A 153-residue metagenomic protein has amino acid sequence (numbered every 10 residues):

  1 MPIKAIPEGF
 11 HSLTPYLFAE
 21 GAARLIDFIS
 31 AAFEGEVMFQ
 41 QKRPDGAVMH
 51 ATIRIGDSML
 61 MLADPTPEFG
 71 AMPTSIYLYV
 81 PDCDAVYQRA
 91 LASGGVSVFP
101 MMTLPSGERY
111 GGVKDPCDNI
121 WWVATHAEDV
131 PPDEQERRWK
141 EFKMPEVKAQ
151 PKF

Functional and structural regions predicted by a protein language model:
M1-E8, L62, Y87-F153: Vicinal oxygen chelate
P7-G9, Y16-M59: Core segments of cupin and vicinal oxygen chelate
S12-E20, H50-R54, P65-L91, R109-K114: Vicinal oxygen chelate
R43-G46, E68, L104-P105: A short beta-turn/loop motif at secondary-structure boundaries
